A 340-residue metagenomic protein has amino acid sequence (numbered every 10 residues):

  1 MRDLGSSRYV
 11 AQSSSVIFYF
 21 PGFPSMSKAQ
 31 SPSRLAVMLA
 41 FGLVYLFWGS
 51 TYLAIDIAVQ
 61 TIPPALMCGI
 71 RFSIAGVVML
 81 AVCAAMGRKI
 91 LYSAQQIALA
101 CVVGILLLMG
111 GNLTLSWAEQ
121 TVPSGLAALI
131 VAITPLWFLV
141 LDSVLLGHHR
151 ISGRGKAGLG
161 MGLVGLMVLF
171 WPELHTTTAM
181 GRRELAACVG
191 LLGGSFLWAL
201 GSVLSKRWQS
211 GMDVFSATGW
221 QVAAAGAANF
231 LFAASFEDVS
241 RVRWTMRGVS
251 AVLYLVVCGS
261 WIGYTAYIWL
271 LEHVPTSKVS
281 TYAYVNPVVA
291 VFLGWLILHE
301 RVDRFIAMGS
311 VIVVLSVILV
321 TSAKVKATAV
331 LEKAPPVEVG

Functional and structural regions predicted by a protein language model:
Y9, S15-G69, W117, T177-S210 (+3 more regions): Glycine-/small-residue-enriched transmembrane alpha-helix faces in small-molecule transporters and effluxers
S27-Q30, F72-S73, L80, W171-P172 (+3 more regions): C-terminal-most transmembrane helix of multi-pass membrane proteins
S33-V37, T61-A65, G69, Y92-A98 (+4 more regions): Juxtamembrane helix-entry segments on the extracytoplasmic side of multipass membrane proteins
L39, I74-V78, I130-V144, A224-L231 (+3 more regions): Alpha-helical transmembrane segments of compact multi-pass small-molecule transporters, enriched in specific families
L46-F47, T51-Y52, L80-V131, M167-V168 (+1 more regions): Specific transmembrane alpha-helical segments of multi-pass solute transporters/efflux pumps, especially DMT/EamA
V59-G110, P135-L141, F196-L204, T218-E237 (+2 more regions): Transmembrane alpha-helices of multi-pass small-molecule transport proteins
I70, L108, L126-I133, S202-A227 (+1 more regions): Helix-helix packing/entry segments at the starts of transmembrane helices
S93-L99, A128-V131, G147-V168, G181-L185 (+2 more regions): Loop-to-transmembrane alpha-helix entry segments
